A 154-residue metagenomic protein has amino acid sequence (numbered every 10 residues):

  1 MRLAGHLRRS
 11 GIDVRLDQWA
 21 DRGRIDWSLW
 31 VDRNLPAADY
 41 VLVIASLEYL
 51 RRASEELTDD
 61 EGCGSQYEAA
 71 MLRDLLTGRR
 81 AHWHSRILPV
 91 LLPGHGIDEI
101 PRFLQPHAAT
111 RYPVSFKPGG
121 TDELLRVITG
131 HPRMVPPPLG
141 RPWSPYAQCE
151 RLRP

Functional and structural regions predicted by a protein language model:
R2, H6-R9, Y49-L50, S54 (+1 more regions): C-terminal interaction surface of TIR/SEFIR-family domains
R2-R33, Y49-D60, S65: Conserved BB-loop
G23, G64-M71, F116, G120: Soluble or luminal CAZymes and related metallo-dependent hydrolases
V31-L35, P101-R102: Short glycine-biased active-site loop of nucleotidyltransferases that positions the nucleotide triphosphate and helps
A38: An anion/phosphate-binding loop that grips the pyrophosphate of nucleotide cofactors and donors
S46: Short glycine-/small-residue-rich Rossmann-like dinucleotide-binding loops
C63-S85: Arginine/glycine-rich "motif VI" loop of SF2 helicases in the C-terminal RecA-like domain
